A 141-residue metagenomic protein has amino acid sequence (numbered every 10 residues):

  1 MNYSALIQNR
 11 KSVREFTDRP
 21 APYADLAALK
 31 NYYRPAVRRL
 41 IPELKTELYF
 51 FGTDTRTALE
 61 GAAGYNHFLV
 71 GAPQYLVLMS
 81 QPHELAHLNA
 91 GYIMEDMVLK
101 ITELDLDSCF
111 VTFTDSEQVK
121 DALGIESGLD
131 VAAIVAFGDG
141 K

Functional and structural regions predicted by a protein language model:
M1-K141: Acidic, surface-exposed loops and disordered segments
